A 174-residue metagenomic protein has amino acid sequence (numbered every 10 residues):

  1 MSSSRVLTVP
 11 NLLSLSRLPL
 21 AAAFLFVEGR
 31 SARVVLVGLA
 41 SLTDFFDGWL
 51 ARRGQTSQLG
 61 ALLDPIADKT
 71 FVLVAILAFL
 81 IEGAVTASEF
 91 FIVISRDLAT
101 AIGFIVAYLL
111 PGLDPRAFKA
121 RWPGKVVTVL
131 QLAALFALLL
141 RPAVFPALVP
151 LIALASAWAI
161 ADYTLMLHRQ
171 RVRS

Functional and structural regions predicted by a protein language model:
S2-L15: N-terminal membrane topogenic signal
S2-R5, V35, I66-S174: A feature for the membrane-embedded catalytic helix bundles of lipid/isoprenoid biosynthetic enzymes
P10, P19-A22, P65: Proline-centered helix-kink/hinge sites
P19-L59, A75-L80, E89-F91, A147-A157: Membrane-embedded alpha-helical segments that form the functional core of polytopic membrane enzymes, especially those
